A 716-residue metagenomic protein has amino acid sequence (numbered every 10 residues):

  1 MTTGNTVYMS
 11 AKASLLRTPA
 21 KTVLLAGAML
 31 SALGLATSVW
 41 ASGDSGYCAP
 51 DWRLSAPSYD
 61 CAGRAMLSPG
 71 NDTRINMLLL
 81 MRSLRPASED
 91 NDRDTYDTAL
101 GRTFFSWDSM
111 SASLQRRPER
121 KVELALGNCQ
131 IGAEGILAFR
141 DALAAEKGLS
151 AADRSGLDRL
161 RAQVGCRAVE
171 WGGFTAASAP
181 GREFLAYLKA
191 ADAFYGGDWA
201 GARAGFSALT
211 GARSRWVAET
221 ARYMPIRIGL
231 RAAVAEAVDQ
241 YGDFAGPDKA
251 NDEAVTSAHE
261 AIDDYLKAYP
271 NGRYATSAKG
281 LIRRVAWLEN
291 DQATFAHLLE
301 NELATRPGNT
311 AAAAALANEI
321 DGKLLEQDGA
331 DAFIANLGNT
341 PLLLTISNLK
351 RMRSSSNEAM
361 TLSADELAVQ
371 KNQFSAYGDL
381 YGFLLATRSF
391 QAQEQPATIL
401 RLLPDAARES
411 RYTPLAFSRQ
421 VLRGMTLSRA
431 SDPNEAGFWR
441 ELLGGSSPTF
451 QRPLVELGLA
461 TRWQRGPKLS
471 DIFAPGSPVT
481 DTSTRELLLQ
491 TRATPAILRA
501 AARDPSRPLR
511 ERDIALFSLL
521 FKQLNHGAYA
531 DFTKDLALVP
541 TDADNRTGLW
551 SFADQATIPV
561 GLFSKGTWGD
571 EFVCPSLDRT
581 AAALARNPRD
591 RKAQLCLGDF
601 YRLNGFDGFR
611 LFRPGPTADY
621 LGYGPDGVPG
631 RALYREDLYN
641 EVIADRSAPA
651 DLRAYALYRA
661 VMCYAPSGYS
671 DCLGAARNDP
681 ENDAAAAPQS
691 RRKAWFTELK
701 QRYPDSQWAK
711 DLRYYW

Functional and structural regions predicted by a protein language model:
M1-A20: N-terminal secretory signal peptides that target proteins for export/translocation
V23-G34: Bacterial N-terminal signal peptides
V39-F206, A212-W716: Alpha-helical solenoid repeat scaffolds
